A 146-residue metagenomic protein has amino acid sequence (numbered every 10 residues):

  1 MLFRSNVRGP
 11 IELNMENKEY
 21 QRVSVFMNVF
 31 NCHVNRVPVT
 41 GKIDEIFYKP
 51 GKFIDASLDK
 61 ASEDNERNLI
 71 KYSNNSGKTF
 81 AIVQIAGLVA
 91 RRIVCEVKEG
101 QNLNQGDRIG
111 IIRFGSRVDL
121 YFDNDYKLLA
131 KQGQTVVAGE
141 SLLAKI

Functional and structural regions predicted by a protein language model:
M1-L2: Short, small-residue-biased leader/transition segments that mark boundaries at the very start of proteins
S5-G100, R108, F114-V118, F122-K131 (+1 more regions): Cytosolic, membrane-proximal regulatory domains of ion/volume homeostasis and mechanosensation machinery
